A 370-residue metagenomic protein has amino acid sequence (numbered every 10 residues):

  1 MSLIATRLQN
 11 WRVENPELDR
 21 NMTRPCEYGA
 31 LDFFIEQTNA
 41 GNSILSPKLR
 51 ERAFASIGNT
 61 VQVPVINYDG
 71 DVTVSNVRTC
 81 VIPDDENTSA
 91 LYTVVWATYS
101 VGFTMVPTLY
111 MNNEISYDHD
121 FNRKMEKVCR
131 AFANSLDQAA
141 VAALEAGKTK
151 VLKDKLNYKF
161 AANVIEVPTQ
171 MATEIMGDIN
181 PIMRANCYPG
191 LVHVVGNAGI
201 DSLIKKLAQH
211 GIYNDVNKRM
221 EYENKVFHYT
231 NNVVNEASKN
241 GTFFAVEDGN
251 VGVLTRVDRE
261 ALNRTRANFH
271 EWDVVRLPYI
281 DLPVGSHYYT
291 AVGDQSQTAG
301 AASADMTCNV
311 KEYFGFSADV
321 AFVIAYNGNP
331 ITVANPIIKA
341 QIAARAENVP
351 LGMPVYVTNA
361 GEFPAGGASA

Functional and structural regions predicted by a protein language model:
M1-P47, A365-A370: N-terminal alpha-helical "arm" segments
S2-R7, K205-A370: Sequence/fold signature of self-assembling virion shell proteins
E14, Q37-G41, E51, I182-A185 (+2 more regions): Surface-exposed polar/charged interaction patches
G29-V101: Assembly/oligomerization interface modules of large self-assembling protein complexes
A53, M183-C187, T298-G300, Y313: A general structural signal for short secondary-structure junctions and capping/turn motifs
T98-N112: Residues forming anionic-ligand binding surfaces in small-molecule and nucleic-acid pockets of primarily soluble enzymes
M111-R184, L351-A365, S369: Alpha-helical scaffold segments that mediate packing/assembly in large oligomeric complexes
T149-V226: Extended, solvent-exposed, turn-rich assembly/linker loops in the middle of proteins
